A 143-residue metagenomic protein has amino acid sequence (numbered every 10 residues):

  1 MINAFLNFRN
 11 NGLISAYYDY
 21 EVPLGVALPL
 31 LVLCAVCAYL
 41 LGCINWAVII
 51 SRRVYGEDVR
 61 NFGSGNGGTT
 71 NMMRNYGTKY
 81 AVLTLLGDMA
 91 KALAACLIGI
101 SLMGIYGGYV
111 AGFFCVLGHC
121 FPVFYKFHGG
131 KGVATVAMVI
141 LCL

Functional and structural regions predicted by a protein language model:
M1-P29: Short, strongly hydrophobic alpha-helical membrane anchors
I2-N7, N66-C96: Polybasic, low-complexity association/targeting segments
L28, V32-V36, V82, G108-F113 (+1 more regions): Hydrophobic alpha-helical transmembrane segments
P29-V54: N-terminal signal-anchor transmembrane alpha helix
A47-I50, G118-H128: C-terminal ends of transmembrane helices
V48-A81, G129: Cytosolic, membrane-interface loops and tails of multi-pass inner-membrane proteins
M73-Y76, G99-M103, F114, G118 (+1 more regions): Interfacial segments of multi-pass membrane proteins
Y80-L83, A90-F124: Nucleotide and nucleotide-moiety/phosphate-recognizing core
